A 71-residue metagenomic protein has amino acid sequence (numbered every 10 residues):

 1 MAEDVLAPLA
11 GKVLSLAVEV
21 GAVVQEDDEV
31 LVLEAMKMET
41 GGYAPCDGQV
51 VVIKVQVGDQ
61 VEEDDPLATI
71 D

Functional and structural regions predicted by a protein language model:
M1-K12, E29-P45: Short beta-strand-turn/beta-hairpin segments enriched in glycine/proline and small hydrophobics that form edge-strand
P8, E19-V20: A structural micro-motif recognizing beta-strand termini and the immediately following turn/loop segments
S15-E19, V52-V55: Short histidine-centered loop motifs in beta-beta connectors
Q25-G41, E62-D71: Short hydrophobic beta/alpha edge segments that flank linear recognition/processing sites
G48, I53-L67: PDZ-domain C-terminal substructure recognizer with occasional recognition of PDZ-binding tails
